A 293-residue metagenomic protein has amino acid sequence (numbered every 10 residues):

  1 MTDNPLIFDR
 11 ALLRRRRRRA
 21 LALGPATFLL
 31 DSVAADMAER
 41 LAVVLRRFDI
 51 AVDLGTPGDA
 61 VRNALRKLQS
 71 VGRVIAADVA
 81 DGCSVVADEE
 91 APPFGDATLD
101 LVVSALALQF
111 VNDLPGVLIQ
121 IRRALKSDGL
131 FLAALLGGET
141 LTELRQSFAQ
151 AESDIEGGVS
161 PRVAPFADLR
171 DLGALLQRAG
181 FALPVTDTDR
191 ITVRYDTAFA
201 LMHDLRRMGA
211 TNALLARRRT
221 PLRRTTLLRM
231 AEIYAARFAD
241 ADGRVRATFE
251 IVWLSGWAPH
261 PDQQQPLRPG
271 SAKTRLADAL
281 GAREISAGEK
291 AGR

Functional and structural regions predicted by a protein language model:
M1-D49: Class I SAM-dependent methyltransferase Rossmann-like catalytic core, especially the SAM/SAH-binding loop
A38, A179, F199-R293: C-terminal lobe and adjacent flexible extensions of AdoMet/dcAdoMet transferase-like proteins
G58-S70: Conserved SAM-binding loop of SAM-dependent methyltransferases across substrates and taxa, primarily the Class I
I75-P93: Adenosine-cofactor binding site in Rossmann-like domains, unifying the SAM/SAH pocket of S-adenosylmethionine-dependent
E90-V102: A short acidic, Gly/Pro-enriched loop at the edge of an enzyme's catalytic core that lines a small-molecule cofactor
L106-F110: Short catalytic micro-motifs in class I SAM-dependent methyltransferases
P115-L130: A short glycine-rich, Lys/Arg-flanked "PGG" loop and its adjoining helix->strand segment in the class I
A133-A200, M208-R224: Conserved catalytic/acceptor-binding region of the Class I
